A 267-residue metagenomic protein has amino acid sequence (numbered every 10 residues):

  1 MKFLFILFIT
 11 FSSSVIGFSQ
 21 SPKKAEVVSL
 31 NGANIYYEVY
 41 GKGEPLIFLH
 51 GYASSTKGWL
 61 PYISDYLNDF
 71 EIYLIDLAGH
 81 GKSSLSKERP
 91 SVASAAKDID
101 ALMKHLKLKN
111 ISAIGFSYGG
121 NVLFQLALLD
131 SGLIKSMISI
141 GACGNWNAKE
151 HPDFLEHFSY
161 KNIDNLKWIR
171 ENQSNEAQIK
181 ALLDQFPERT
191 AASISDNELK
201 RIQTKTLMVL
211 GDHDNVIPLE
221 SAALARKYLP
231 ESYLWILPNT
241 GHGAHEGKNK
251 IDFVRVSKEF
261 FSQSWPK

Functional and structural regions predicted by a protein language model:
A33-K82: Conserved HGGG/HGGXW glycine-rich cap/lid loop of the alpha/beta-hydrolase fold
L74-I111: Active-site loop/oxyanion-hole signature of alpha/beta-hydrolase fold enzymes
N121-L129, M137-D164: Flexible "cap/lid" loop of the alpha/beta hydrolase fold
L182-E198: Active-site nucleophile elbow and catalytic-triad environment of alpha/beta-hydrolase enzymes
I202, M208-L210: Short beta-strand/loop motif that positions the catalytic acidic residue of the alpha/beta-hydrolase fold
H213-I217: Acidic catalytic loop of the alpha/beta-hydrolase fold
K227-G243: Catalytic histidine neighborhood in serine/cysteine hydrolases with alpha/beta-hydrolase-type architecture
N239-K267: Catalytic active-site module of serine/aspartate enzymes centered on a nucleophile-bearing elbow/loop
